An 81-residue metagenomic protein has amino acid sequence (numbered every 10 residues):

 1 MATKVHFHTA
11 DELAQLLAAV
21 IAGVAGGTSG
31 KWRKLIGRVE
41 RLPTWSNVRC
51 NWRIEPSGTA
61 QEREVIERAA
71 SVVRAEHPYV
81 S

Functional and structural regions predicted by a protein language model:
M1-A2, S81: Short intrinsically disordered terminal tails
A2-T3, E55: Short hinge/gating elements
T3-L35: N-terminal acidic leader/helix
E40-S81: Detector for the mature cores of small, proteolytically processed and post-translationally modified peptide effectors
